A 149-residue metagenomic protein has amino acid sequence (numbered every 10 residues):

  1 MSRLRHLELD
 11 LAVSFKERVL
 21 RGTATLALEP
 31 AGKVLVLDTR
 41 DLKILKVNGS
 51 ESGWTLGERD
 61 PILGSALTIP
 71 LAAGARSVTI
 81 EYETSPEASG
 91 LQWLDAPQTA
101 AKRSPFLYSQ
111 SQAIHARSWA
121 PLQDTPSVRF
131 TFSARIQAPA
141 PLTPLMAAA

Functional and structural regions predicted by a protein language model:
M1-A149: Acidic/His-enriched low-complexity segments
